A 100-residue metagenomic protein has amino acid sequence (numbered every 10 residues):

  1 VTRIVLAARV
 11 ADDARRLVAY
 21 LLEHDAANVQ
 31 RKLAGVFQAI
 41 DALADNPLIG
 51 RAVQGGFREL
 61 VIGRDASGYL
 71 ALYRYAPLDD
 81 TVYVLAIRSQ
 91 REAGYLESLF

Functional and structural regions predicted by a protein language model:
V1-R64, P77-L78, E97: Basic, Lys/Arg-enriched alpha-helical interface segments
L21, R64-F100: Enriched for short, Lys/Arg-rich terminal
